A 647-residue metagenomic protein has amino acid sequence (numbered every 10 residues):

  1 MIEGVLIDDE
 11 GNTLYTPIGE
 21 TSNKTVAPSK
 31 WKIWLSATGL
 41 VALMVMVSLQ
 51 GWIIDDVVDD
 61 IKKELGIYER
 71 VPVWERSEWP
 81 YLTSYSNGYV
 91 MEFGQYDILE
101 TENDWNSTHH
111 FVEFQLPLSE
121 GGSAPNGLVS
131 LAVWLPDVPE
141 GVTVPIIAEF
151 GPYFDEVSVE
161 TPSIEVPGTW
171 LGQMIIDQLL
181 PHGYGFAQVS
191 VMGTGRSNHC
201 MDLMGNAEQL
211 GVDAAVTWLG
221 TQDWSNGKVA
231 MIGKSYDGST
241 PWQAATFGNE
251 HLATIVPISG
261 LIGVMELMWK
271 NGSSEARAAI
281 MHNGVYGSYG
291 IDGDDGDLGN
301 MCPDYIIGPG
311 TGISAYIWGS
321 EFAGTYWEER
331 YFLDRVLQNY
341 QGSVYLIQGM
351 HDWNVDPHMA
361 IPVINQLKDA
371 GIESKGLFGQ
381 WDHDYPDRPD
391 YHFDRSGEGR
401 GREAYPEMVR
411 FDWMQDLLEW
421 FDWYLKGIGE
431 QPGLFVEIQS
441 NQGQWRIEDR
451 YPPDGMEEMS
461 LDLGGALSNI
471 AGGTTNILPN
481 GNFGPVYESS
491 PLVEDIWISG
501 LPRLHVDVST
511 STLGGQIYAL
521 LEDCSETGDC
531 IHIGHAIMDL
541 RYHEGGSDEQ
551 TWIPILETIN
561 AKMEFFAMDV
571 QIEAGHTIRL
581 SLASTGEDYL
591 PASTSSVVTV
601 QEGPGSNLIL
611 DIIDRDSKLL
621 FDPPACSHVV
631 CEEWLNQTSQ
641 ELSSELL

Functional and structural regions predicted by a protein language model:
M1-K63, V71, L646-L647: Secretory targeting signatures
V57-L99, H110, Q115-L118, W413 (+1 more regions): Glycine/threonine-rich phosphate-binding loop and adjacent beta-strand/alpha-helix elements that clamp
Y68-T101, L118, E156, T169-I176 (+3 more regions): Accessory cap/linker subdomain of secreted extracellular hydrolases
Y89-V142: N-terminal cap/lid segment of alpha/beta-hydrolase-fold proteins
E140-G220, P389-A404, E587: Cap/lid segment of the alpha/beta-hydrolase catalytic domain
A207, I232-C302, K368-E419: A catalytic-pocket lid/entrance helix-loop region that shapes and gates access to the active site across common
D223-S235: Alpha/beta-hydrolase fold nucleophile elbow
Y340, L346-Q348, D352: Short beta-strand/loop motif that positions the catalytic acidic residue of the alpha/beta-hydrolase fold
